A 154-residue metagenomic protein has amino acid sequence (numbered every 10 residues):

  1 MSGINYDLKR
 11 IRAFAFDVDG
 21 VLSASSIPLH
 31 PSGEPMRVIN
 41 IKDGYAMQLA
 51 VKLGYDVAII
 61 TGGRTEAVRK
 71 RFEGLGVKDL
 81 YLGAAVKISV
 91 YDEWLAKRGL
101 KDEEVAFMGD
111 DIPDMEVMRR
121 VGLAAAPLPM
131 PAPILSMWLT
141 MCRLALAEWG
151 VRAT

Functional and structural regions predicted by a protein language model:
M1-F16: Non-catalytic pre-domain segments flanking phosphatase-related domains
R10, L53-G54, M137-W138: Structured helix-beta-strand junction loops
A13-A15, D19, I27-P28: Residues embedded in well-ordered beta-strands
A13-F16, A67-T154: C-terminal cap/substrate-recognition subdomain and adjoining C-terminal extension of metal-dependent phosphatase-like
L22-L53, G62: A positional/architectural concept
S32-E34, G54-D56, K78, K101-D102: Short, contiguous strand/loop micro-motifs
M47-R71, L82, M118: Substrate-recognition element of Asp-dependent hydrolases with the DxDx(T/V) motif
